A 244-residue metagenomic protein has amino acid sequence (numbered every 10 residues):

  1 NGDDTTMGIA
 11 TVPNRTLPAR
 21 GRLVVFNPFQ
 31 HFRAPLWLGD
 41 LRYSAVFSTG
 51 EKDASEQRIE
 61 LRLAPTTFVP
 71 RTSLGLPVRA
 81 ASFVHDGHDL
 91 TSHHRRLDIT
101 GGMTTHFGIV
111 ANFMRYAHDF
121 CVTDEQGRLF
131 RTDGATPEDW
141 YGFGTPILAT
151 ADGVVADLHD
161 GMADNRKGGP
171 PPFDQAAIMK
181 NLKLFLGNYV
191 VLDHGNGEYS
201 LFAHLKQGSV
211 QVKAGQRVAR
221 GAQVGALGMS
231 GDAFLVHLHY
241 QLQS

Functional and structural regions predicted by a protein language model:
G2-S48: Intrinsically disordered, low-complexity Pro/Gly/Ser/Thr-rich segments with frequent PxxP/GP/PP motifs and embedded
Q30-G75: Terminal connector regions
L38-D40, V69-R71, R79-A81, F113-A117 (+4 more regions): Extracytoplasmic
T67-V78, F83-H85, R131, D174-L182 (+3 more regions): Acidic, glycine-rich catalytic/binding loops that coordinate metals and/or anionic ligands
V78-P146: Conserved, compact domain cores that house catalytic/ligand-binding motifs in diverse enzymes and effector modules
G142, V154-K206: Zn2+-dependent peptidoglycan hydrolase active-site motif and core
P146-L158, Q211-L227: Short, well-structured beta-strand-loop connectors
N165-G168, L227-H239: Active-site loop architecture of trypsin-fold serine endopeptidases
